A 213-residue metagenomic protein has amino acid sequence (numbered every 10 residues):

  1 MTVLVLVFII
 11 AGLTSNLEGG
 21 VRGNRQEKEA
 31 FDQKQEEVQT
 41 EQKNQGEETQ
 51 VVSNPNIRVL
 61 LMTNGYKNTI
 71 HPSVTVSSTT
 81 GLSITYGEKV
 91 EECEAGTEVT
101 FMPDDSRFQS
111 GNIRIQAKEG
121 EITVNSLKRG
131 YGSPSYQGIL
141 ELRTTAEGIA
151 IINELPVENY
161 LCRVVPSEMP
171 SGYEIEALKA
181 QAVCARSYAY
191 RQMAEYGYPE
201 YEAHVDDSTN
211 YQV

Functional and structural regions predicted by a protein language model:
M1-V213: Conserved, single-site charged/polar hotspot
